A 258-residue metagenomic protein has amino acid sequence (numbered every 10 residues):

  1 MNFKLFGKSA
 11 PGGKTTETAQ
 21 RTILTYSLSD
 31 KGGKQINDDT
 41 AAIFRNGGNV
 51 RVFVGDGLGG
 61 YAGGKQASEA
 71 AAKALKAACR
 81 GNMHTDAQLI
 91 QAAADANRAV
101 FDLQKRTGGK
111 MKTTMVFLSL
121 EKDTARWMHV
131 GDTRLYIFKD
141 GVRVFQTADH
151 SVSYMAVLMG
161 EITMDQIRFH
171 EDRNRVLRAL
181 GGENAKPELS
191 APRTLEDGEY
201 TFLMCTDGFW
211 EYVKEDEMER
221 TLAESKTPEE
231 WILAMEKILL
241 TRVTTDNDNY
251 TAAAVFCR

Functional and structural regions predicted by a protein language model:
M1-R258: PP2C/PPM-type serine/threonine phosphatase catalytic domain
